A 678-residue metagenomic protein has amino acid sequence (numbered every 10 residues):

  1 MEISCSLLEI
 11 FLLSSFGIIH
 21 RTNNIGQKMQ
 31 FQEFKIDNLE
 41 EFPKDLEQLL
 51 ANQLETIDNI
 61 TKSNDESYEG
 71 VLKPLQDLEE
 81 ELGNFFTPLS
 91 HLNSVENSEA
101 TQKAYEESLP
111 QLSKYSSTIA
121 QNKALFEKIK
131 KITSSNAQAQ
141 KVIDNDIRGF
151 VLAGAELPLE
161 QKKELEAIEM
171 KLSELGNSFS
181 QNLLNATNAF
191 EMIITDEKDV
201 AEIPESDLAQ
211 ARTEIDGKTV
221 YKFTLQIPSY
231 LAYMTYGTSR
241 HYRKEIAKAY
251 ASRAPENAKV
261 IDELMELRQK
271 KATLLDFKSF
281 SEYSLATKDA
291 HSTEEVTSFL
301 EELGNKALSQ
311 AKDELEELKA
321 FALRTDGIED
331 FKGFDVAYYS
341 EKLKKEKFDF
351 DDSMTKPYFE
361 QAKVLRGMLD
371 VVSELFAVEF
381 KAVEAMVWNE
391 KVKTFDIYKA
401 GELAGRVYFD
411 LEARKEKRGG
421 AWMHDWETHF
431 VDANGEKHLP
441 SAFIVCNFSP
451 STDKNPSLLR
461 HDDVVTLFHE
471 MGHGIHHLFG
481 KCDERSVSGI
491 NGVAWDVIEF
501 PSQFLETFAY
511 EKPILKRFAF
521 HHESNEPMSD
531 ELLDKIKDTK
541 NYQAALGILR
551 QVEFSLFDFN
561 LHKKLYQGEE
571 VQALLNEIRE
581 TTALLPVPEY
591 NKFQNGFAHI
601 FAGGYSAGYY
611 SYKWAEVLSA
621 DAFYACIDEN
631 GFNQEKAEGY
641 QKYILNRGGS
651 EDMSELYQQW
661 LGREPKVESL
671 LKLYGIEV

Functional and structural regions predicted by a protein language model:
S14-I25: Short, positively charged and aromatic/hydrophobic N-terminal segments
G26-E202, C626: N-terminal helix-rich structural modules
M29-L39, K44, Q48, K62 (+10 more regions): C-terminal, non-catalytic "cap/extension" segments appended to globular domains
Q30-E41, L89-S108, I132-A167, T224-A258 (+6 more regions): Short His/Asp/Glu-rich catalytic/ion-coordination signatures at enzyme active sites or charged loops
Q138, V142-I143, K171-E174, Q181 (+9 more regions): Active-site-proximal, well-structured secondary-structure segments within enzyme catalytic domains
S451-L467: Short pre-active-site segment immediately N-terminal to the catalytic Zn-binding motif
